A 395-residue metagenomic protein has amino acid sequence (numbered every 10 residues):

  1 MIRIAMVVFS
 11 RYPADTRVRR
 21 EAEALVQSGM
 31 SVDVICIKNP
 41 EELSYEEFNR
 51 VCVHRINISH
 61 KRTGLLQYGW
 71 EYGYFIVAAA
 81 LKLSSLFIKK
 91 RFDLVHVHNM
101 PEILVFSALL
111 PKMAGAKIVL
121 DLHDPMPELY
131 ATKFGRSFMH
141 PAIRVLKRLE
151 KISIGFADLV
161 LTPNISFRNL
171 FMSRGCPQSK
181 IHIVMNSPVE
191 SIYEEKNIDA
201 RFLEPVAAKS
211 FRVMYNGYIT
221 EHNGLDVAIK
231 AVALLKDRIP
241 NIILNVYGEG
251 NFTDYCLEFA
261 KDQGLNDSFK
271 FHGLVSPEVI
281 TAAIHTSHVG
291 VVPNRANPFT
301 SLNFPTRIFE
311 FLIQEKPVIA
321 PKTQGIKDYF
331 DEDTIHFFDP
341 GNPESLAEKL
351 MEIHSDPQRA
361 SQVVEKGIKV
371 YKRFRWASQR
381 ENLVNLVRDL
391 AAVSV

Functional and structural regions predicted by a protein language model:
F75-A79, F92-L129: An aromatic- and histidine-rich active-site surface loop
L81-S84, L110-A114, L120, M126 (+1 more regions): Membrane-proximal helix-turn-helix segments that form the acceptor-binding/catalytic region of lipid-linked
D158, I284-S301, K316: Acidic donor-binding loop of glycosyltransferase active sites
S166, S187: Carbohydrate-associated surface elements
P205-V232, N245: Conserved donor-binding/catalytic core segment of Leloir-type glycosyltransferases
L257-V279: Nucleotide-activated donor-binding/catalytic signature segment of Leloir-type glycosyltransferases, i.e., the conserved
E332-P343, E352-P357: Conserved acidic donor-binding segment of nucleotide-sugar-dependent glycosyltransferases
S345, E352, R359-R373: A short, well-ordered alpha-helix in the C-terminal region of glycosyltransferases
